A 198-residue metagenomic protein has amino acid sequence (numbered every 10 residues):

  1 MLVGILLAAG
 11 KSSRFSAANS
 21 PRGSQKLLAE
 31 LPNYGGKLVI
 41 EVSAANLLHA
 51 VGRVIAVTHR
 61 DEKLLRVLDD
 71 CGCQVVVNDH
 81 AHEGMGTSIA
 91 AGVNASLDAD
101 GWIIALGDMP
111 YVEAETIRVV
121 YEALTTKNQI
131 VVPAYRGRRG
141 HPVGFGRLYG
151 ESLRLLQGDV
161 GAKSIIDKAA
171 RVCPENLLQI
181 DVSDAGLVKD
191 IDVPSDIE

Functional and structural regions predicted by a protein language model:
M1-H59: N-terminal glycine-rich phosphate-binding loop and ensuing alpha1 helix
L2-G4, L155-E198: Conserved alpha/beta core of the MobA/IspD/sugar-nucleotide pyrophosphorylase nucleotidyltransferase superfamily
I5-A9, A105-L106, P133-A134, I180-S183: Short beta-strand segments
G10-S13, D61-E62, A81, G107-P110: Short glycine-rich anion-binding loops that position phosphate/pyrophosphate groups of nucleotides and phosphorylated
R22-K26, L31-Y34, L38, H59 (+7 more regions): Residues at secondary-structure transition points
L27, R53, Q74, N176-L178: Conserved beta-strand segments of alpha/beta enzyme cores
V39-I103, A114-E115: Conserved N-terminal catalytic core of the sugar/cofactor nucleotidyltransferase
H80-L155: Conserved beta-loop-beta/alpha segment of the NTase-like Rossmann-fold superfamily that binds/positions NTPs
